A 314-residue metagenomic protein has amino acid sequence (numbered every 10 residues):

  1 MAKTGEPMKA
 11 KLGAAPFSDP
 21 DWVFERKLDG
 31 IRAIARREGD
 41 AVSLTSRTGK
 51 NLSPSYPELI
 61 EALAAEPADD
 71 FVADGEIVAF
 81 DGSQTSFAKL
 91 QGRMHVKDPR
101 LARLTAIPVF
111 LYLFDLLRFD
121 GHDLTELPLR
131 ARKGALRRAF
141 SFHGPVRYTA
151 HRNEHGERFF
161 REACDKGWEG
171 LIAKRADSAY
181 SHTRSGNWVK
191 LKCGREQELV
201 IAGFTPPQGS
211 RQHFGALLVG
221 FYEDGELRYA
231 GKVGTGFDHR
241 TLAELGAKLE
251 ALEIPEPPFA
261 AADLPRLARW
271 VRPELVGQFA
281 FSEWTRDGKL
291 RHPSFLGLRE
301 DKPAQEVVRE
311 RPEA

Functional and structural regions predicted by a protein language model:
M1-A314: Catalytic cores of nucleic-acid ligases and guanylyltransferases
